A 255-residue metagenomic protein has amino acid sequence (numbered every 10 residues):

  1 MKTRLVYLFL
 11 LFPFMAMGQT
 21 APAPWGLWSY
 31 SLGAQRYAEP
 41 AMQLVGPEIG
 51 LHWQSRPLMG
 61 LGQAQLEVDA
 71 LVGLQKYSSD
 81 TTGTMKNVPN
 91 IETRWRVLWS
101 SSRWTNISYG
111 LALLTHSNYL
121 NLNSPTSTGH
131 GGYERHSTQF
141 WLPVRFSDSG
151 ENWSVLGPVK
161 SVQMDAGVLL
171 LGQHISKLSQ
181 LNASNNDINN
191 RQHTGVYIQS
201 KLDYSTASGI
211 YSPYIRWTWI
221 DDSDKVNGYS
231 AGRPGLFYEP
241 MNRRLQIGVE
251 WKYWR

Functional and structural regions predicted by a protein language model:
G18-G83, E239, Q246, K252-W254: Short glycine/proline- and aromatic-enriched beta-strand/turn motifs that initiate or cap beta-hairpins
Q19-G26, R56-L66, W99-Y109, S149-M164 (+1 more regions): Short loop/turn motifs that connect adjacent beta-strands in outer-membrane beta-barrel proteins
L32-A38, A70-S78, L111-N121, G150 (+3 more regions): Transmembrane beta-strands of outer-membrane beta-barrel pores
Q35-Q43, K76-N87, S124-R135, I175-R191 (+1 more regions): Extracellular loop and loop/strand-boundary signature of outer-membrane beta-barrel proteins
Q43-L51, V72, M85-T93, E134-L142 (+3 more regions): Residues that define the transmembrane beta-barrel architecture of outer-membrane proteins
A64, A70-E151, V162, L236: Outer-membrane pore/translocation modules
G129-H193: Short helix-loop boundary/capping segments
V162-M164, N186-R255: Predominantly the C-terminal beta-signal and adjacent terminal strand-loop region of outer-membrane beta-barrel
